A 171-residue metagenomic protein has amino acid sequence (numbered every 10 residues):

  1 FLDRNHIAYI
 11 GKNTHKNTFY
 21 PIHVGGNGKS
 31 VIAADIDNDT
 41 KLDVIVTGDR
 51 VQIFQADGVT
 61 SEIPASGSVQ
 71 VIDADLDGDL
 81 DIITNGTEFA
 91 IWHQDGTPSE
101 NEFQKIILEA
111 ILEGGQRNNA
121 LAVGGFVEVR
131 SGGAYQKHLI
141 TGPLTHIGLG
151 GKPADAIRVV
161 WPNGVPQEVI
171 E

Functional and structural regions predicted by a protein language model:
F1-R4, N38-T47, D77-N85: Acidic/hydrophobic-patterned starts of short beta strands in beta-sheet-rich repeat architectures
D3-R4, G26, G86, A122: Short, solvent-exposed loop/turn segments at the edges of secondary structure
N5-G11, R50-F54, E88-H93: Structural motif
K16-P21, V59-S61: Predominantly a core beta-strand signature of beta-propeller blades across repeat-based propeller domains
I22-G26, E62-A65: Surface loop/turn motifs at the tips and blade-to-blade linkers of beta-strand repeat domains
N27-A33, S66-Q70: Repeated scaffold domains used in trafficking and secretory/extracellular systems, primarily beta-propellers
A33-N38, V71-L76: Structural signature of eukaryotic scaffold interfaces centered on beta-propeller domains
G58-Q70, L76-E171: Gly/Ser/Thr/Pro-enriched helix-cap/hinge segments flanking short amphipathic alpha-helices
